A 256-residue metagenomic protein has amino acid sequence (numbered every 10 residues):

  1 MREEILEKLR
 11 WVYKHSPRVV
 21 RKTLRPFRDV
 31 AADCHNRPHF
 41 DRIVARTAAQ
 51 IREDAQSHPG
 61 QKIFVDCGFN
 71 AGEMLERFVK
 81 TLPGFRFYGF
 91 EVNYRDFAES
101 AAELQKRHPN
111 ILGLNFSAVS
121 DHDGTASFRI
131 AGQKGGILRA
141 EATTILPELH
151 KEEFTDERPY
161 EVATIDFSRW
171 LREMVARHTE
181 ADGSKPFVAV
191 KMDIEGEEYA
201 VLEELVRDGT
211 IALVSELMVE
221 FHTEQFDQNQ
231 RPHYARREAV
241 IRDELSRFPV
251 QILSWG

Functional and structural regions predicted by a protein language model:
R2-G256: Phosphate/nucleotide-binding beta-alpha loop and adjacent structural elements of enzyme active sites
